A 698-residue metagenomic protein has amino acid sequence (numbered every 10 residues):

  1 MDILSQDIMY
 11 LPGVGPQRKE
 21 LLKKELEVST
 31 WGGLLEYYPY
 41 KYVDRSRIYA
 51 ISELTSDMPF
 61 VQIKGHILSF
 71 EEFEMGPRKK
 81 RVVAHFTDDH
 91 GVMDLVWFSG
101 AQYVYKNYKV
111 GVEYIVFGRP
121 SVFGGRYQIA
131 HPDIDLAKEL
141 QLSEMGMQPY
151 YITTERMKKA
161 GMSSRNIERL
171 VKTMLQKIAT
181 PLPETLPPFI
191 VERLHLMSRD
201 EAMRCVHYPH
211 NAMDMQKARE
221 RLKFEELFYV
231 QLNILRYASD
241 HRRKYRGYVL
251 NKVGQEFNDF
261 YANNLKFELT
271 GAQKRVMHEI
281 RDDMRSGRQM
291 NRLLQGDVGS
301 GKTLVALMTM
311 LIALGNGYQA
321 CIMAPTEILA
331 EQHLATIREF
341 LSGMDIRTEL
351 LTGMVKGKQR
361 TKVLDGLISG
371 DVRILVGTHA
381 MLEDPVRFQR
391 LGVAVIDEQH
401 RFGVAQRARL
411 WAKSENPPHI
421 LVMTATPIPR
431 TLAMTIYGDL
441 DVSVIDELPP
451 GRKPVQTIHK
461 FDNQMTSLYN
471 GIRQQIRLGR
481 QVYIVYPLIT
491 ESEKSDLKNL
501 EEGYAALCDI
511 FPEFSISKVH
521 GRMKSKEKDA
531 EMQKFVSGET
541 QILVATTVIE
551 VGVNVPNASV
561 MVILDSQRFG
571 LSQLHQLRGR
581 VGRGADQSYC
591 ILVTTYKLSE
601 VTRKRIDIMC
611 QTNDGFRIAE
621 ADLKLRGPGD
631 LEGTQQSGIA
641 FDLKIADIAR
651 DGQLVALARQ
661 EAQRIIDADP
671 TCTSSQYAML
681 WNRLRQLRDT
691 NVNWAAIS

Functional and structural regions predicted by a protein language model:
Y37-I67: OB-fold nucleic-acid-binding modules
H66, R119-P120, N233, S566 (+1 more regions): Short, surface-exposed secondary-structure boundary micro-motifs
F73-N264: Upstream accessory/linker segments immediately N-terminal to the RecA-like ATPase cores of bacterial MutS and a subset
P132-E139, V393, R409-W411, V422 (+8 more regions): N-terminal cationic and glycine-rich segments that engage phosphates or anionic surfaces
F267-M277: N-terminal pre-Walker A segment at the start of P-loop NTPase domains
R275-H278, Q289-D607, T671: Inter-lobe coupling/hinge segments of SF2-like helicase ATPases
E513, M532-I542, I549-P556, M561-L564 (+4 more regions): Accessory helical-bundle/CTD segments and flexible terminal tails appended to RecA-like ATPase motors
